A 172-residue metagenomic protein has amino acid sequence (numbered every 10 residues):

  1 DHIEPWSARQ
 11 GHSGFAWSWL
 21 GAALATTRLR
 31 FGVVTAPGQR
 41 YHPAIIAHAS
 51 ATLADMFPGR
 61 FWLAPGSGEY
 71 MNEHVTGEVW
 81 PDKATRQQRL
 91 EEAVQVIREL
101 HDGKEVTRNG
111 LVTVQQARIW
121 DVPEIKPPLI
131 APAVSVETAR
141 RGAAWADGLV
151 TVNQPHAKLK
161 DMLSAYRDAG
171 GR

Functional and structural regions predicted by a protein language model:
H2-R172: Active-site-adjacent structural elements that line small-molecule/cofactor binding pockets in enzymes
